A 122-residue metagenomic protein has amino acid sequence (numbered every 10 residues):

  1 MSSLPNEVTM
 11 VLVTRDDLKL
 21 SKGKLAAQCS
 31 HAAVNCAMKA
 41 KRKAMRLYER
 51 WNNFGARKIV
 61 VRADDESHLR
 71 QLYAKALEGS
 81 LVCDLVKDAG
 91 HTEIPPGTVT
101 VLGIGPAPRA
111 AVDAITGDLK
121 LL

Functional and structural regions predicted by a protein language model:
S3-V11, R15-K43: Glycine- and Gly-Pro-enriched alpha-helical subdomains that act as flexible, kink-prone "lid/hinge" or packing modules
V11-V13, F54-D64, E78-L122: Short basic, glycine-rich beta-strand/loop surfaces that mediate nucleic-acid
K19, E49-N52, P95: Generic, ordered loop/turn and secondary-structure boundary motif
K22-G23, L69, P95, V112: Alpha-helix N-cap/helix-start motif
K24, Q28, D64-S67, A110: Conserved active-site and cofactor/substrate-binding residues in soluble primary-metabolism enzymes
H31-R42, A74-L81, G117-L121: Short, intrinsically disordered, mixed-charge
N35-K58, R62-E66: Compact, glycine-rich, soluble single-domain proteins
S67-A74: Short amphipathic alpha-helices within nucleic acid-binding modules
